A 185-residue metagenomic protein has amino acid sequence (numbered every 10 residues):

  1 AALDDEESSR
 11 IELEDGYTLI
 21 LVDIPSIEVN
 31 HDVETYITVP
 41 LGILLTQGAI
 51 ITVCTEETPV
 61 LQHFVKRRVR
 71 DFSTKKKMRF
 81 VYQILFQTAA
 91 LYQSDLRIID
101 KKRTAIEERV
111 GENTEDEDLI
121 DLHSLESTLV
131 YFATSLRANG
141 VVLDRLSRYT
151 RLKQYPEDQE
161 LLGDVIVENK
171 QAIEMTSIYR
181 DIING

Functional and structural regions predicted by a protein language model:
A1-Y155, L161-D164, E168-Q171: Peripheral, non-transmembrane regulatory/ligand-interaction domains of membrane transport proteins
I173-G185: Membrane-interface, cytosolic juxtamembrane amphipathic helix immediately N-terminal to a transmembrane helix, enriched
